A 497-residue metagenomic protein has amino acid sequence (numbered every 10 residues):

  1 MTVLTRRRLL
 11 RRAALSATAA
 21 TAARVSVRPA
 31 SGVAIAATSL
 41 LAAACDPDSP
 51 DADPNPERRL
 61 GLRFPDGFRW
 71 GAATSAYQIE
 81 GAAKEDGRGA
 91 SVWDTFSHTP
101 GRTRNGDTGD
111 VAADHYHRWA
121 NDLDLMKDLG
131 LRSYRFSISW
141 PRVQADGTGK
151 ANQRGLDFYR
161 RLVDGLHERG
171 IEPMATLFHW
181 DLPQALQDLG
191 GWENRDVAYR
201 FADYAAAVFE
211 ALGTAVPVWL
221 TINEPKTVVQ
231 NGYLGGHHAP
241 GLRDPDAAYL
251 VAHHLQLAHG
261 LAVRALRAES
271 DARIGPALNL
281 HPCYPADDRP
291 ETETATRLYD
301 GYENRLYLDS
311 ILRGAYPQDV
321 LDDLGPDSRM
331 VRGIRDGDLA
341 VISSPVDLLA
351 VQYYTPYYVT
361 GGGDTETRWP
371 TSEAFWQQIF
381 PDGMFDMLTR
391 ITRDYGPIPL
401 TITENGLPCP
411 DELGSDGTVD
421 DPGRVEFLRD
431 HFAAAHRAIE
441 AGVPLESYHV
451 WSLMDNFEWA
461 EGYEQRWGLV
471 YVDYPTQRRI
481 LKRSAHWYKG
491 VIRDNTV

Functional and structural regions predicted by a protein language model:
T2, R8-A42: N-terminal export signals
T2-V3, Q377: A structural signal for short, well-ordered beta-strand elements
T5, F64, H115, W119-D122 (+1 more regions): Short N-terminal amphipathic alpha-helix/helix-capping patch enriched in small hydrophobics with frequent Ser/Thr
T5, L10-R11, A23, N121 (+2 more regions): Residue-level micro-sites within transmembrane alpha helices that shape and flank functional polar/acidic positions
S49-A52: Ser/Thr/Pro/Gly-rich low-complexity linker/stalk segments immediately outside membranes or between
N55-P100, D146-G147, L156-V497: Active-site region of glycoside hydrolase catalytic domains
G81-Y159: Active-site-adjacent substrate/metal-binding segments within catalytic domains of carbohydrate-active enzymes
